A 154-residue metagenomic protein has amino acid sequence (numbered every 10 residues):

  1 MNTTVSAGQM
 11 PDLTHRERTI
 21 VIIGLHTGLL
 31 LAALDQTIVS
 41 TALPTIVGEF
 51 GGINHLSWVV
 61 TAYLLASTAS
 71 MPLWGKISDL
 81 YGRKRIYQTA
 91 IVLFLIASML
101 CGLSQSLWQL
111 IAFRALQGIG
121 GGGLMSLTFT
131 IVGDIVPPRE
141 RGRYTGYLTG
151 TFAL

Functional and structural regions predicted by a protein language model:
N2-L154: Transmembrane-helix bundle of Major Facilitator Superfamily
